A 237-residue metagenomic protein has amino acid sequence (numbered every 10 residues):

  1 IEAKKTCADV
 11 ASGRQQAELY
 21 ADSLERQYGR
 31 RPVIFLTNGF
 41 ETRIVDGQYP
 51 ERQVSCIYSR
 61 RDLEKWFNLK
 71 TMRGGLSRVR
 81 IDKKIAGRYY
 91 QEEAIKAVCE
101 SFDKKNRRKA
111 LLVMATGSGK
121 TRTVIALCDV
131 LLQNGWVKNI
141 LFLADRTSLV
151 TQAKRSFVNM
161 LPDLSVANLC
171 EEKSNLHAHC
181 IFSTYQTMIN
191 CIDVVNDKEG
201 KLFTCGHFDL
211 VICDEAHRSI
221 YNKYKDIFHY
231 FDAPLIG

Functional and structural regions predicted by a protein language model:
A3-N139, A144, S148-D163, L176-C180 (+2 more regions): ATP-dependent helicase/translocase motor core
D46-Q48, I192-V194, N222: Short, solvent-exposed loop/turn and secondary-structure capping segments
K104-R108, N175-H177, V194-D209, K225: Short basic/glycine-enriched coil/helix segment immediately N-terminal to the Walker B
A110-L111, K154-S156, L169, D197 (+1 more regions): Composition- and surface-driven signal marking solvent-exposed, interaction-prone regions in large proteins
I140, V166, L235: Hydrophobic anchor at the start of a short beta-strand that flanks the dinucleotide cofactor-binding loop
V166-N175: Short acidic low-complexity segments
N190-D193, Y230: Short, solvent-exposed loop/turn elements at domain surfaces
E199-G237: SF2 helicase catalytic motif II
